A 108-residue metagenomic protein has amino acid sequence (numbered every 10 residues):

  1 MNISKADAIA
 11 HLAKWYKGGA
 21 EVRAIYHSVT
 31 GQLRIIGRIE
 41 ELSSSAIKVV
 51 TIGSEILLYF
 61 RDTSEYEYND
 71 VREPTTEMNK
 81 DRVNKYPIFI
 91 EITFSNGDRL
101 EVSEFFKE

Functional and structural regions predicted by a protein language model:
M1-L12, Y16, R23-E108: Short beta-rich binding modules
